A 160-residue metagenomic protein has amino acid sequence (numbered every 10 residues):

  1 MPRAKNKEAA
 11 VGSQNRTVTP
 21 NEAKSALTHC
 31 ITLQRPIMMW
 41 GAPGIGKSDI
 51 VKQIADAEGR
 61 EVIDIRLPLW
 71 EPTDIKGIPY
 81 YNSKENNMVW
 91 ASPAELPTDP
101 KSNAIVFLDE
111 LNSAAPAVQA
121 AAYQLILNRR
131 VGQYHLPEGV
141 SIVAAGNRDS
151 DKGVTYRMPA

Functional and structural regions predicted by a protein language model:
P2-A160: AAA+ P-loop NTPase catalytic core and its hallmark functional loops
